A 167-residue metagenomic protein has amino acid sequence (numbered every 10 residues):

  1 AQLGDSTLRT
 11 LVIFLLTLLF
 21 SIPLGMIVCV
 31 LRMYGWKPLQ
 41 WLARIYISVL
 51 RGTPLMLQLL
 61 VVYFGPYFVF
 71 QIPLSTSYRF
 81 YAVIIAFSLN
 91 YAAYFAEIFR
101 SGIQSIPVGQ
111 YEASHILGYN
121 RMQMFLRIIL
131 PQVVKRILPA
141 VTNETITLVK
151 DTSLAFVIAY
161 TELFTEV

Functional and structural regions predicted by a protein language model:
A1-V167: Transmembrane alpha-helices and adjacent helix-loop boundaries
